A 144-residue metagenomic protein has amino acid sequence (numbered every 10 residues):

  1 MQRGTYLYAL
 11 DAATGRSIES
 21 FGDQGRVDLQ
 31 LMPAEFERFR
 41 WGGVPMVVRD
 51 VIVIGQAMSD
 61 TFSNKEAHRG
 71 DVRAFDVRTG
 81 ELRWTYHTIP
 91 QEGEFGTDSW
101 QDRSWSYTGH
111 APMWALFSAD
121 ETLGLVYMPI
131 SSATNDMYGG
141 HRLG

Functional and structural regions predicted by a protein language model:
M1-V72, R78, L82-Y107, M113: Asp-box/WD-like beta-propeller blade repeats and closely related beta-sheet repeat scaffolds
T5, L123-G124: Structural signal for glycine-centered tight turns and loop->strand junctions in beta-sheet-rich domains
I18-F21, D120, G140: Short glycine- and Lys/Arg-enriched binding-loop motifs that mark or flank ligand-binding interfaces
V47-R49, A119-L123: Residue-level detector of Asp-centered blade-edge/turn motifs that repeat once per structural unit in beta-propeller
I54-D71, V126-G144: Short, conserved, GDST-rich strand-edge loop motifs in beta-rich repeat architectures
A115-F117: Short, surface-exposed beta-strand/loop micro-motifs that present aromatic residues
